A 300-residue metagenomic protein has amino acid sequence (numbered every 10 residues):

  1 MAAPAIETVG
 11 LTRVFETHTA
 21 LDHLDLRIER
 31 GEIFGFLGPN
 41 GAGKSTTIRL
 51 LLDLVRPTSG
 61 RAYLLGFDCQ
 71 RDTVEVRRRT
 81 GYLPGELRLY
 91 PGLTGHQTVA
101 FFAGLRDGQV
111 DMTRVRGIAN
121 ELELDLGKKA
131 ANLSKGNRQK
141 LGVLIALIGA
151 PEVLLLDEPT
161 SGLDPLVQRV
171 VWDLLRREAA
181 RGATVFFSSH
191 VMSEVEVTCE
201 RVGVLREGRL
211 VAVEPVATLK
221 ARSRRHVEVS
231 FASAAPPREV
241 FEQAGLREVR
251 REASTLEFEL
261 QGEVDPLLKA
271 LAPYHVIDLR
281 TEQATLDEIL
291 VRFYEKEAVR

Functional and structural regions predicted by a protein language model:
A3-T8, R13-R206, L210-A212: ABC transporter nucleotide-binding domains
R30, G95, V216, Q283-L286: Structural motif detector for alpha-helix initiation sites
D72, P215, P266-L267: Short acidic active-site motifs
L126, G182, S223, A272-H275: Residues at helix C-cap/C′ positions in short coil/turn segments immediately following an alpha-helix
V171-E259: ABC transporter nucleotide-binding domain
R225-R300: Short, charged/small-residue-rich alpha-helical element at the C-terminal edge of ABC transporter nucleotide-binding
